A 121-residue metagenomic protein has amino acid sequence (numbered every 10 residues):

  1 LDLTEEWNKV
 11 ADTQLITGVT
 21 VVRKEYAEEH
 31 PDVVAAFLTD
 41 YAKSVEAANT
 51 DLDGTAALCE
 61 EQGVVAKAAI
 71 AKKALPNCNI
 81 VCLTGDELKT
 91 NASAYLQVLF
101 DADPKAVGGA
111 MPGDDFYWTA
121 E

Functional and structural regions predicted by a protein language model:
L1-L58: Pocket-lining segment of extracytoplasmic ligand-binding domains
D53-E121: An extracytoplasmic/periplasmic, membrane-proximal ligand-sensing/linker region
